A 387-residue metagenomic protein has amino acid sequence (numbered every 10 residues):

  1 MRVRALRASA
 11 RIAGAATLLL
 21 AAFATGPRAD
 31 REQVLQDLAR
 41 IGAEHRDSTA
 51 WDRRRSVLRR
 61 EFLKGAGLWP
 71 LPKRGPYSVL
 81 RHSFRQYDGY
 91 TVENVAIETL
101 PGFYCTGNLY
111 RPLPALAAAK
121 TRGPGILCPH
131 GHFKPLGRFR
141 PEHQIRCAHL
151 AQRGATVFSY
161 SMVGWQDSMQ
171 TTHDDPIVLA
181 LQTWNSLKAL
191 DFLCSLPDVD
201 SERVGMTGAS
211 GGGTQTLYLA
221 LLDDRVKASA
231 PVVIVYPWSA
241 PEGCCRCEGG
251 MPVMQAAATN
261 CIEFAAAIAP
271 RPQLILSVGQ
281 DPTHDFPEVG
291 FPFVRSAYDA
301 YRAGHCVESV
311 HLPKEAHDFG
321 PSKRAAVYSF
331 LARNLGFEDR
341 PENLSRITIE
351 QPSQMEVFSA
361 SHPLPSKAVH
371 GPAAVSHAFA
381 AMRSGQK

Functional and structural regions predicted by a protein language model:
R2-A13: Bacterial N-terminal signal peptides that target proteins for export
I12-D30: Bacterial Sec-dependent signal peptides at the C-terminal "C-region" and cleavage site
G26-C105, A115, T121, A269 (+1 more regions): Alpha/beta-hydrolase-fold serine-hydrolase catalytic core, especially in secreted/extracellular enzymes
L116-S195, I234-G250: Cap/lid segment of the alpha/beta-hydrolase catalytic domain
R122-P124, R153-T156, D200-R203, D224-A228 (+2 more regions): Loop/turn elements at helix/coil->beta-strand transitions in domains of secreted/extracellular proteins
D198-S210: Alpha/beta-hydrolase fold nucleophile elbow
G208-Y218: Glycine-rich nucleophile elbow surrounding the catalytic serine of serine-hydrolase chemistry
R225-R271, V278-F291, A297-A303: Mobile cap/lid helix-loop segments that gate and shape the active-site cleft of serine hydrolases
